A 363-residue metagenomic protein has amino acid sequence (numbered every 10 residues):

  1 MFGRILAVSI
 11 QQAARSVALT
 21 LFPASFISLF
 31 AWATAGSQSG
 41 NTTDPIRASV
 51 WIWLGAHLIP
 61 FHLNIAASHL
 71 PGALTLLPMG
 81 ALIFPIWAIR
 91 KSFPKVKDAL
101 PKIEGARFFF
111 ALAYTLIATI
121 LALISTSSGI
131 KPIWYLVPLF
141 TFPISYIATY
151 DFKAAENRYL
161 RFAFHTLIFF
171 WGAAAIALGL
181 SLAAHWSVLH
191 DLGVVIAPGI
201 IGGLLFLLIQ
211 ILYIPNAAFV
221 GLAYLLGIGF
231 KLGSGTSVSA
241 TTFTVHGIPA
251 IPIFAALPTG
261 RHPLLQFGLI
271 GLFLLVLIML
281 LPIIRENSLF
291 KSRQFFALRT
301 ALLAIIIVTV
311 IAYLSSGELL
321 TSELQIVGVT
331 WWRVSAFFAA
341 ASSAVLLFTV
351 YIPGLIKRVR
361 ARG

Functional and structural regions predicted by a protein language model:
M1-L6, I65, L100, F152-E156 (+5 more regions): Juxtamembrane loop-helix boundary motifs flanking transmembrane segments in multi-pass membrane proteins
F2-I83, G199-L269, Y313-A336: Long, glycine/tryptophan/cysteine-rich extracytoplasmic
F2-L29, K102-R107, N157-G172, G203-L212 (+2 more regions): Alpha-helical transmembrane segments and their helix-start/interface "positive-inside/aromatic belt" motifs in integral
V8-Q11, H69-D98, A217-Y224, L265-S288 (+2 more regions): Transmembrane alpha-helical segments in integral membrane proteins
Q11-D151, F170-L182: Transmembrane-helix bundle segments that line or gate the permeation/cavity pathway in multi-pass membrane proteins
S28, W32-G40, T126-S127, L182-H190 (+7 more regions): Transmembrane helix-loop junctions in multipass membrane proteins, especially transporters and channels
P101-R161, L277-G363: Alpha-helical transmembrane segments of multi-pass integral membrane proteins, characterized by long hydrophobic
Y159-F219: Loop-centered beta-sheet repeat module
